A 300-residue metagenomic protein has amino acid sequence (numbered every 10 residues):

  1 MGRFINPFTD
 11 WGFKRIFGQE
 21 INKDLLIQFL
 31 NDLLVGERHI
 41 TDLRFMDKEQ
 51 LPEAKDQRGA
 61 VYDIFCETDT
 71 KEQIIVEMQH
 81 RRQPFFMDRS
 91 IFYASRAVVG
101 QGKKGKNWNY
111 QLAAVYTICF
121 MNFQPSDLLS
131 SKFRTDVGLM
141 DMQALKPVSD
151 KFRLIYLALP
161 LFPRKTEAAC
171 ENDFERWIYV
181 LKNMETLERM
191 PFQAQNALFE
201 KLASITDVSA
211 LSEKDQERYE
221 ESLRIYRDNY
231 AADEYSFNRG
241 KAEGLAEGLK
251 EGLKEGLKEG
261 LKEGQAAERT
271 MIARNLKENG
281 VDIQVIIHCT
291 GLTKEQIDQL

Functional and structural regions predicted by a protein language model:
M1-L300: Elongated, amphipathic alpha-helical interaction scaffolds
